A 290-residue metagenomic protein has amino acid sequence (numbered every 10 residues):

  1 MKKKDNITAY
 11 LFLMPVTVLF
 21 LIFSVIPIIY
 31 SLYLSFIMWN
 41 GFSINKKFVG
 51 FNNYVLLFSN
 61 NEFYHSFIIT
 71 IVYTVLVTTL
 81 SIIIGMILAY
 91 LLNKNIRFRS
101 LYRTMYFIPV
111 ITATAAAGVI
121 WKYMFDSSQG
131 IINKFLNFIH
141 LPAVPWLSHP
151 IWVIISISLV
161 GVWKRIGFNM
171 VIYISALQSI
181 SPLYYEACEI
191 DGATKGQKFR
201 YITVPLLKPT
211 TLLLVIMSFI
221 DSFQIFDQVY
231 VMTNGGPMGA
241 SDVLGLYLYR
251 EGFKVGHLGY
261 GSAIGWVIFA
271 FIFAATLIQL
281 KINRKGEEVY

Functional and structural regions predicted by a protein language model:
K4-Y290: A structural signal for multi-pass alpha-helical bundles of membrane permease subunits that mediate small-molecule
